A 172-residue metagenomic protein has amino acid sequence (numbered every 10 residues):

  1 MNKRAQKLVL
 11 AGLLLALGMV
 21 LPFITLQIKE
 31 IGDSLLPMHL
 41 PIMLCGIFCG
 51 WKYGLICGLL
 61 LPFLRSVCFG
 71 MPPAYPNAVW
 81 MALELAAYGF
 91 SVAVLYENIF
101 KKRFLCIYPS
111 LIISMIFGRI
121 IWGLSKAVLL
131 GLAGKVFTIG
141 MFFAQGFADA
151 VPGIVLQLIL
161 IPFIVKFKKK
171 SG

Functional and structural regions predicted by a protein language model:
M1-F48, K52-Y53: Hydrophobic transmembrane alpha-helices
G12-A16, L40, L55, L59 (+6 more regions): Residue-level signature of the transmembrane alpha-helical core of multi-pass small-molecule transporters
G18-P22, R65, Y88, V92 (+3 more regions): Alpha-helical transmembrane segments of multipass membrane proteins
V20-L35, L60-L95, L130: Interfacial aromatic-anchored transmembrane helix boundaries in multi-pass membrane proteins
Q27-G32, L36, G70-V79, K101-G172: Membrane-embedded alpha-helical hairpins and interfacial helices in multi-pass inner-membrane proteins
H39-M43, A82-G89, I154, L158: Alpha-helical transmembrane segments of multi-pass membrane proteins
G46, Y88-E97, I161, V165: Hydrophobic transmembrane alpha-helices
G54, G58, V128-G131: A cytosolic-side transmembrane-helix exit/cap motif
